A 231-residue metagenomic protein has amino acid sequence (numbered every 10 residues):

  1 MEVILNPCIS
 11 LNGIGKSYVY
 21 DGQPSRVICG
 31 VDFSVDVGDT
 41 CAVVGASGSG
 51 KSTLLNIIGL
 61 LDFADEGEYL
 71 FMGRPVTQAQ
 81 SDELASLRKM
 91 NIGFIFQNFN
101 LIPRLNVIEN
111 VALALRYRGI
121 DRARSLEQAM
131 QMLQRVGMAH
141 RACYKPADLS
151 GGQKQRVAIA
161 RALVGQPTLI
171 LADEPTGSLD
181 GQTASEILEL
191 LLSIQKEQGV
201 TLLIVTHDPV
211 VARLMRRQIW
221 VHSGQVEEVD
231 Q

Functional and structural regions predicted by a protein language model:
P7-I9, I14-V221: ABC family nucleotide-binding domain
Q218-Q231: H-loop (His-switch) and adjacent beta-strand-loop-beta switch element of ABC-type ATPase nucleotide-binding domains
